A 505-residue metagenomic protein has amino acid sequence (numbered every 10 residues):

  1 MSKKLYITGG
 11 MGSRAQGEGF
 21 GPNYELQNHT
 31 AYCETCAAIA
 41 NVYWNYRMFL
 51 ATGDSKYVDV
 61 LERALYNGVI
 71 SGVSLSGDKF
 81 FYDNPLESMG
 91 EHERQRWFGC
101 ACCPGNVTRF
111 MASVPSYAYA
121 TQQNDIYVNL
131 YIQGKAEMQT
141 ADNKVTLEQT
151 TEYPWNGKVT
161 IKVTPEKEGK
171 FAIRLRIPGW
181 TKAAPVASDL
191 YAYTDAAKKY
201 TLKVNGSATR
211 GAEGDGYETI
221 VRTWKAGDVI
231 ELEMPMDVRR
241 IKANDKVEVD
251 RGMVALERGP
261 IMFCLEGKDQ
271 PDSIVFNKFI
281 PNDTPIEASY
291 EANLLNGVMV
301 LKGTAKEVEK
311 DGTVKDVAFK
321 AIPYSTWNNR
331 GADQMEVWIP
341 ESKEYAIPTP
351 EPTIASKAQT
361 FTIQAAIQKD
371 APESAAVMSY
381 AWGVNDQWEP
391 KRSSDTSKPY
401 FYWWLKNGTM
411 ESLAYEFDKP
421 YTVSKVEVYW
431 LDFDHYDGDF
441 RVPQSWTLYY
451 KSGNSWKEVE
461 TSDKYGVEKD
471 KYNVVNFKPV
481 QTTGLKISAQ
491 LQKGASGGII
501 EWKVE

Functional and structural regions predicted by a protein language model:
M1-M11, G19-Y24, C33-D54: Active-site neighborhood of glycoside hydrolase catalytic domains
G10-E34, G77-A101, P399: Carbohydrate-binding/catalytic loop surfaces
E25, H29, A40-G53, S116-Y119 (+1 more regions): Well-ordered alpha-helical scaffold segments within catalytic/enzyme domains
T30-F49, P104-S113, I173: Well-ordered alpha-helical segments within folded domains of soluble proteins
D59-N67, G72-T164, K182-V204, A208-T209 (+5 more regions): C-terminal beta-rich recognition modules with glycine/proline-rich loops and embedded aromatic residues
T160-T164, A172-P178, E416, Y429: Short edge beta-strand/loop segments characteristic of extracellular beta-sandwich folds
G179-Y191, W430-D437: Short amphipathic, basic-aromatic surface patches that mediate peripheral association with negatively charged
S394-E460, K464-E505: Aromatic, loop-rich ligand-recognition surfaces of beta-strand-rich domains
